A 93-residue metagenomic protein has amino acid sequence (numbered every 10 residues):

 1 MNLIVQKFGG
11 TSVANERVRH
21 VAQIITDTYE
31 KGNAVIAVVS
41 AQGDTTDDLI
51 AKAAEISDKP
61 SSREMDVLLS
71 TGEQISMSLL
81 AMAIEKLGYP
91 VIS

Functional and structural regions predicted by a protein language model:
M1-S93: Nucleotide/pyrophosphate-binding catalytic subdomain
